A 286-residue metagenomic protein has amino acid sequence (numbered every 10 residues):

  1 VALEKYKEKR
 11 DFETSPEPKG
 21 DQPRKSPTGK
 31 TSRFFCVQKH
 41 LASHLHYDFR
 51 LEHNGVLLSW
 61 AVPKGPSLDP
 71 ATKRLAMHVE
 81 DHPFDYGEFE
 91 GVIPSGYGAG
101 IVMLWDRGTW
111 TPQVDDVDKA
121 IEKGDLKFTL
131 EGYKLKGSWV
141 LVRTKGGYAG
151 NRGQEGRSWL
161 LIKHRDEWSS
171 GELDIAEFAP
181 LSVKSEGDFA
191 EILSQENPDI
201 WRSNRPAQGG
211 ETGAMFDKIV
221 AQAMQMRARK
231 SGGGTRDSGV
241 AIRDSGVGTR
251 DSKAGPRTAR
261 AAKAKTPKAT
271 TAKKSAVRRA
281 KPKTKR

Functional and structural regions predicted by a protein language model:
V1-R286: Catalytic cores of nucleic-acid ligases and guanylyltransferases
